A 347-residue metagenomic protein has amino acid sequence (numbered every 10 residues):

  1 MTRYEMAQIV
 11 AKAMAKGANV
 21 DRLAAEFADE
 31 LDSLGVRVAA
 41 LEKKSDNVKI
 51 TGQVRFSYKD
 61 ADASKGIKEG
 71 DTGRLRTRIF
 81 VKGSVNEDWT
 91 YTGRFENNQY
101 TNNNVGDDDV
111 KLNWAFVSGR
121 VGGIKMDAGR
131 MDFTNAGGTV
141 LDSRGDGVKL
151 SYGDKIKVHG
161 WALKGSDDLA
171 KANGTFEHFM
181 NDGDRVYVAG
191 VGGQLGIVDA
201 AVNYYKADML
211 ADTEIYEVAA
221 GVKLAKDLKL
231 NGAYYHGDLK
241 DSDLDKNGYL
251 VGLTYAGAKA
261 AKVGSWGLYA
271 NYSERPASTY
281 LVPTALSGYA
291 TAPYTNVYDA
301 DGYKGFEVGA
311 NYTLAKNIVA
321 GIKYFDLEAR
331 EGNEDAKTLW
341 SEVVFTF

Functional and structural regions predicted by a protein language model:
M1-R55: N-terminal periplasmic/intermembrane-space "pro-region" immediately following the signal or transit peptide
T2-R3, G17, R22, V38 (+5 more regions): Outer-membrane beta-barrel pore domains
R3, N47-D60, G66-A201, G221-V222 (+1 more regions): Outer membrane beta-barrel
